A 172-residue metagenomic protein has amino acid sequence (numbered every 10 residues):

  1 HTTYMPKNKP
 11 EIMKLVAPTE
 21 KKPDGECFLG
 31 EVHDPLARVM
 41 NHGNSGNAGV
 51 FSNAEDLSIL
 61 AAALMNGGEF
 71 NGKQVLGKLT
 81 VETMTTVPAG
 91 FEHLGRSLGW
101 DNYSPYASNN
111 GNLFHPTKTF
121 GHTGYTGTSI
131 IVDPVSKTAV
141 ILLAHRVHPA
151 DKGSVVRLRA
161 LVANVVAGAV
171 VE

Functional and structural regions predicted by a protein language model:
H1-T117: Short, surface-exposed loop or secondary-structure junction motifs that flank catalytic or metal-binding residues
H122-E172: Structured C-terminal helix/loop/strand segments within mature extracytoplasmic catalytic/sensor domains
